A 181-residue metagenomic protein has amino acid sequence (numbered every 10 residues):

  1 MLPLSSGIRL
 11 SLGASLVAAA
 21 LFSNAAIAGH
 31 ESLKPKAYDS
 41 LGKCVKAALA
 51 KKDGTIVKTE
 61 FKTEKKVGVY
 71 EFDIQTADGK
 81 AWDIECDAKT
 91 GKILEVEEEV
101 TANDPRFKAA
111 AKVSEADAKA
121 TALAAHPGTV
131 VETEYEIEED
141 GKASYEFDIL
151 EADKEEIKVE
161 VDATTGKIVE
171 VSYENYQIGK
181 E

Functional and structural regions predicted by a protein language model:
L2-E181: Long, terminal "pre-/pro-" and other extracytoplasmic accessory regions that lie outside the mature folded/catalytic
